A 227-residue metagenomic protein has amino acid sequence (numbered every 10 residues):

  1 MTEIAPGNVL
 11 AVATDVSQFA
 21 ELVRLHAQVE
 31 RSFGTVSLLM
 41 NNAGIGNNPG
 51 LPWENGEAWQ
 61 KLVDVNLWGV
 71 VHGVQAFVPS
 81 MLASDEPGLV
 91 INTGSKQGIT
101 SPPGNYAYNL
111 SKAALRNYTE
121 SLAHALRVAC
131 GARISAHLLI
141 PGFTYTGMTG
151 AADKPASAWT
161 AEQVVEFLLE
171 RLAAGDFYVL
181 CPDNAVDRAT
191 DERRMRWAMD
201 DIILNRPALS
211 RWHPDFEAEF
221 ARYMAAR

Functional and structural regions predicted by a protein language model:
A13-R24, G56: The beta1-alpha1 cofactor-binding region of Rossmann-like NAD(H)/NADP(H)-dependent oxidoreductases
N42-N47: Conserved NAD(P)H cofactor-binding loop of Rossmann-fold oxidoreductase domains
G50-K61: Substrate-binding pocket helix/loop in short-chain dehydrogenase/reductase
V74, S111: Active-site helix of classical SDR
S95: Residue(s) in the substrate-gating loop at a strand-loop-helix junction that position the organic substrate next
P102-Y106: Active-site loop immediately N-terminal to the catalytic Tyr-X3-Lys motif of short-chain dehydrogenase/reductase
H124-R188, E192-R194, A198: SDR active-site lid
